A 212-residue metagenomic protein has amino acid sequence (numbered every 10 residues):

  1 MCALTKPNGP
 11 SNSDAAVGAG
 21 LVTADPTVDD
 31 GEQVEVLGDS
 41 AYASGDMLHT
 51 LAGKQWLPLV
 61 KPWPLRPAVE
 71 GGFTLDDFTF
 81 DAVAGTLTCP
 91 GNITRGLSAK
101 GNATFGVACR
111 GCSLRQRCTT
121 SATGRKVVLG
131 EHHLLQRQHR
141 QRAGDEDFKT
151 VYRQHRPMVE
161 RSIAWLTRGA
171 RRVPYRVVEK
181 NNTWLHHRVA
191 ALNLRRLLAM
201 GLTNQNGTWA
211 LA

Functional and structural regions predicted by a protein language model:
M1-A212: Anion-binding and metal-coordination hotspots
